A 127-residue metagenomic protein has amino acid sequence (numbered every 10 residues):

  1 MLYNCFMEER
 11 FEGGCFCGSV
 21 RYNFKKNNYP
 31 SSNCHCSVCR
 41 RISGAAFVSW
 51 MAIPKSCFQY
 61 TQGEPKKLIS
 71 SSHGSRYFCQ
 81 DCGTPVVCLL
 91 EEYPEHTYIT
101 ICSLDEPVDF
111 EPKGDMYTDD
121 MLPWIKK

Functional and structural regions predicted by a protein language model:
M1-K127: A short Gly-Trp-Pro
